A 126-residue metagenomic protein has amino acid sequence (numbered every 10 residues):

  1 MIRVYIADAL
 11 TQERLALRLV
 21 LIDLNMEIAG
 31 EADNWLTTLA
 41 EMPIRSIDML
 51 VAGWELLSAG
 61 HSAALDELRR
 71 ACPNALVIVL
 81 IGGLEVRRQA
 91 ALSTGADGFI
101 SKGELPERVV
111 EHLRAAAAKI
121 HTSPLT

Functional and structural regions predicted by a protein language model:
T11-G30: Two-component/phosphorelay signaling modules centered on CheY-like receiver
E31-M49: Acidic, metal-coordinating helix/loop segments flanking the phosphotransfer/catalytic sites of two-component signaling
P43-R45, L68-N74, T94: Conserved phosphotransfer cores of two-component systems
M49-L68, L84: Conserved phosphotransfer microenvironments
L50, V77, F99-I100: Two-component signal transduction core modules
A63, G83-I100: Alpha4 helix (beta4-alpha4-beta5 surface) of REC/receiver domains from two-component response regulators
N74-V86: A short, hydrophobic beta-strand element within the central beta-sheet of small alpha/beta folds
V86, E104-A117, H121: C-terminal output helix
